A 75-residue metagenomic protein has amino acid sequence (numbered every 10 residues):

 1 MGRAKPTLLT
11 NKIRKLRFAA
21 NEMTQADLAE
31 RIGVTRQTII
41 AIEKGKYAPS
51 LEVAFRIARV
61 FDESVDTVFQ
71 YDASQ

Functional and structural regions predicted by a protein language model:
M1-L8: A detector for short, charged/polar N-terminal pre-domain segments
G2, R59, F69-Q75: Short, charged recognition helix plus adjacent turn of helix-turn-helix-like nucleic-acid-binding domains
N11-R31: Short basic helix-loop element that most often maps to the first helix and adjoining turn of HTH DNA-binding modules
I13, L28-A29, I39-I42, V68: Conserved hydrophobic/aromatic packing and binding residues within compact polymer-binding modules
G33-A48: Recognition helix of helix-turn-helix/homeodomain-like DNA-binding domains that insert into the DNA major groove
E52-T67: DNA major-groove recognition helix of helix-turn-helix/homeodomain DNA-binding modules
